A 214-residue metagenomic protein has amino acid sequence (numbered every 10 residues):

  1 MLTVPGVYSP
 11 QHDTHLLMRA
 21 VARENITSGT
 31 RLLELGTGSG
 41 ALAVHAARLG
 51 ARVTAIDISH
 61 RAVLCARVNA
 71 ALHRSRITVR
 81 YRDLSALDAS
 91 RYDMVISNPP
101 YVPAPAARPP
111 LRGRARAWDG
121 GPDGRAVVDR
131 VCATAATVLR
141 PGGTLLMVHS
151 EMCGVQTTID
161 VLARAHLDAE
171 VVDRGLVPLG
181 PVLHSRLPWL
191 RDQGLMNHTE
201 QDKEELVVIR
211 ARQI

Functional and structural regions predicted by a protein language model:
M1-L49, C65, A86-D88, R186-I214: SAM-dependent Rossmann-like transferase core, predominantly class I methyltransferases with a strong bias toward
T30, D93, G143: Conserved acidic residues
R52-D57: Conserved SAM-binding motif I beta-strand of class I
S59-R61: Conserved SAM/SAH-binding beta-strand->alpha-helix loop
R74-L84: Conserved SAM-binding strand-loop segment of SAM-dependent methyltransferases
S85-V95: A short acidic, Gly/Pro-enriched loop at the edge of an enzyme's catalytic core that lines a small-molecule cofactor
P99-V127: Mobile active-site "lid"/loop adjacent to the S-adenosyl-L-methionine
R125-L183: Conserved Class I SAM-dependent methyltransferase catalytic core
